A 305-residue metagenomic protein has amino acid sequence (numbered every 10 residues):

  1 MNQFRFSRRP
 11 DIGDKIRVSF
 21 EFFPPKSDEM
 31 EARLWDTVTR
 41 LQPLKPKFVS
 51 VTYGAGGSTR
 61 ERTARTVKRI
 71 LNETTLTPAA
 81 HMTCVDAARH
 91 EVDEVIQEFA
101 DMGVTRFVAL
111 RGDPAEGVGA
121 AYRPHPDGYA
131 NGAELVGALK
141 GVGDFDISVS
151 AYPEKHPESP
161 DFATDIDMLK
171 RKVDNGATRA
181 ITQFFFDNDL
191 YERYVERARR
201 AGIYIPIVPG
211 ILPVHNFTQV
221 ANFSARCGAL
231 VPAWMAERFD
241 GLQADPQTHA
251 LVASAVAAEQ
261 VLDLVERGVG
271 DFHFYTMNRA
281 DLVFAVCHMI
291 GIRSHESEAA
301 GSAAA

Functional and structural regions predicted by a protein language model:
N2-R8, E29-A32, G57-R69, A88-E94 (+5 more regions): Active-site-adjacent beta->alpha loops and helix N-cap segments on the catalytic face of soluble alpha/beta enzymes
N2-V51: Conserved N-terminal beta1-alpha1 strand-loop-helix module at the mouth
Q3-S7, P126-Y152, G202-S254, E259 (+1 more regions): Active-site pocket-lining/capping segments in soluble small-molecule metabolic enzymes
I12-R17, K45-F48, T74-P78, G103-R106 (+4 more regions): Short, well-ordered coil/turn segments that N-cap beta-strands
R17-W35, P78-H90, D146-T164, D240-A255: Active-site mouth loops of central-metabolism enzymes
E21, V49, F99, K172 (+3 more regions): Conserved, mostly hydrophobic/aromatic
F22-P25, T52-G56, H81-A87, L110-D113 (+5 more regions): Active-site beta-loop-alpha junctions enriched in small/polar residues
V92, G143-V231: Active-site-adjacent structural elements that line small-molecule/cofactor binding pockets in enzymes
